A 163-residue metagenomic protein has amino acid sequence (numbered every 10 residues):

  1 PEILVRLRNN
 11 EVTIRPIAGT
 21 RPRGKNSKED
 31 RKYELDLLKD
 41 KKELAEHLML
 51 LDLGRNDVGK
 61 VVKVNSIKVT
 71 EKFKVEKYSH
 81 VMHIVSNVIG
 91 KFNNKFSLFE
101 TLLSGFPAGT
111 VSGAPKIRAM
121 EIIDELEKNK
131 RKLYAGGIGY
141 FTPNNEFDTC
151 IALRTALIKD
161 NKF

Functional and structural regions predicted by a protein language model:
P1-F163: Extended alpha-helical targeting/anchoring segments, especially N-terminal organellar/secretory targeting helices
